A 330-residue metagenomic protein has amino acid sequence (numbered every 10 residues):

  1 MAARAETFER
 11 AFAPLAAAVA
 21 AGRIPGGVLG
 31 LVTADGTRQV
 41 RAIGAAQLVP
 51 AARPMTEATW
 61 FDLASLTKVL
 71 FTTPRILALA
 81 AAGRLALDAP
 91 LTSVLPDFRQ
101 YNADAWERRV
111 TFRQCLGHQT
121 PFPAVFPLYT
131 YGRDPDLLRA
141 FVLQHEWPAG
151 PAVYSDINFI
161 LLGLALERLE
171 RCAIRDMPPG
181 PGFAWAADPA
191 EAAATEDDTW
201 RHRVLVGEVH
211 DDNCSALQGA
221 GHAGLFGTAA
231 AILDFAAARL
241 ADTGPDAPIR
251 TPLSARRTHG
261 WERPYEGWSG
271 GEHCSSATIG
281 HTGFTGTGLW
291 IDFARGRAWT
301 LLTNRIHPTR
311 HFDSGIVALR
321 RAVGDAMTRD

Functional and structural regions predicted by a protein language model:
R4-F61, R84: Short, conserved catalytic-motif segment at the N-terminal edge
E9-A16, D35, W60-D88, F159-E167 (+2 more regions): Active-site SXXK
A16-A18, W60, A103, C274-I279 (+1 more regions): Short, P/G- and charge-enriched loop/turn segments at secondary-structure junctions
R23, P54, W106-R109, I291-A294: Extracellular/periplasmic catalytic domains that process cell-envelope and extracellular macromolecules
V40-I43, Q47, N102-A277: Short, surface-exposed loop or secondary-structure junction motifs that flank catalytic or metal-binding residues
L63, V69-L70, I279-G280, T287-I291: His/acidic/aromatic-lined binding-pocket segments of jelly-roll/cupin-type domains and related regulatory beta-sandwich
A86-A103, P181: Short, glycine/proline-biased beta-turn/loop segments that scaffold the active-site neighborhood
T282-D330: Structured C-terminal helix/loop/strand segments within mature extracytoplasmic catalytic/sensor domains
